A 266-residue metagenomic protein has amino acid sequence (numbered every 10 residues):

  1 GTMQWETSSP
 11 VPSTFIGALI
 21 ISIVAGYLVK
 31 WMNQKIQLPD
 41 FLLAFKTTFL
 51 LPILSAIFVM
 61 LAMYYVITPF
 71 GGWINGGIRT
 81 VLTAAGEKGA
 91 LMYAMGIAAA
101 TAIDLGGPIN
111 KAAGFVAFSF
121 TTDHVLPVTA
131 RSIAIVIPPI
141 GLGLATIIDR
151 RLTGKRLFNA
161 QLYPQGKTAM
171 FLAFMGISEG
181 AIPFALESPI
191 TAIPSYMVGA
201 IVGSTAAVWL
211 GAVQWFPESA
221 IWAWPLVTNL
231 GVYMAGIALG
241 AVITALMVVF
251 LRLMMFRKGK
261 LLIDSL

Functional and structural regions predicted by a protein language model:
G1-D40, T47-I263: Pore-lining transmembrane helices
